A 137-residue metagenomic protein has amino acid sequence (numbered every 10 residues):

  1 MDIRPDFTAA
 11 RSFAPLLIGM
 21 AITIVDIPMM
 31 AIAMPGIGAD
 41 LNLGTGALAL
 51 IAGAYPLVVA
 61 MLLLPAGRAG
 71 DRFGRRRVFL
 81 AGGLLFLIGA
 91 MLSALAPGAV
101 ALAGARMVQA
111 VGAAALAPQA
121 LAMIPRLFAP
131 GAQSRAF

Functional and structural regions predicted by a protein language model:
D2-F137: Transmembrane-helix bundle of Major Facilitator Superfamily
